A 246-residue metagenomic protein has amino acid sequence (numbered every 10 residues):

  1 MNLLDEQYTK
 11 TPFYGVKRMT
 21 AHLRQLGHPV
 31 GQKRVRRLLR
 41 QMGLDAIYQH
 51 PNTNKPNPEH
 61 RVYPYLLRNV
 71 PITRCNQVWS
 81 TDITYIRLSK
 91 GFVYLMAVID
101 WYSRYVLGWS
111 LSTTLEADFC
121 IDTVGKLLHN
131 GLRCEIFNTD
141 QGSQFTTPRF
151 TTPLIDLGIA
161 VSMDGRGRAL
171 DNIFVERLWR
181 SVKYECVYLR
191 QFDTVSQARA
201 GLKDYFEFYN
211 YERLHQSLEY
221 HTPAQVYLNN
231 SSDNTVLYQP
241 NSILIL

Functional and structural regions predicted by a protein language model:
M1-C75, T222-S231: Basic, flexible linker segments flanking DNA-binding modules in nucleic acid-interacting mobile-element proteins
L4, M19, V35, L39 (+13 more regions): Mobile genetic element proteins and their domesticated derivatives, centered on retroelements and DNA transposons
T9-F13, P71-T73, L88-S89, Q141 (+2 more regions): Conserved, non-catalytic sequence blocks in retroelement Pol enzymes and Pol-derived host proteins
P56-P58, T139-Q141, T147-F150, L154 (+3 more regions): RNase H-like two-metal-ion nuclease catalytic core shared by retroviral integrases and related mobile-element nucleases
I72-L107, T113-L115: An active-site-proximal beta-strand-loop segment
G91, W109-G131, T146: Active-site beta-loop-alpha junctions of metal-dependent nucleic acid enzymes, especially the RNase H-like/DDE
S103-W109, V161-D164, Y188-L189: Short small-residue beta-strand/loop micro-motif enriched in glycine and branched aliphatics
I155-I159, K183-L246: C-terminal domain-tail junction helix/linker
